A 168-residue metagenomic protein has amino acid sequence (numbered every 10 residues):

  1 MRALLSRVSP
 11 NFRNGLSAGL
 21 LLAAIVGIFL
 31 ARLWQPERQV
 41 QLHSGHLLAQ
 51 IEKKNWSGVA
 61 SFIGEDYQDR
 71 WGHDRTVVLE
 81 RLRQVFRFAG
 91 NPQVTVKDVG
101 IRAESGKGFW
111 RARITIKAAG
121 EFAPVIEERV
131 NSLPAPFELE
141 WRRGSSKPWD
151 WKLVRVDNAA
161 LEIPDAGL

Functional and structural regions predicted by a protein language model:
R2-F62, V77-E80: Short, low-complexity N-terminal intrinsically disordered segments enriched in polar/charged residues
L30, W34, D69-G72, E128: Charge-dense, low-complexity intrinsically disordered segments
V40, A89-N91, L153-N158: A broad structural signal for short, well-ordered beta-strand segments within beta-sheet-rich domains
H43, T95, L133-A135: Residues that act as N-cap/strand-start positions at coil-to-secondary-structure junctions
S44, V96-D98, P148-L153: Hydrophobic residues on conserved beta-strands that form the core of alpha/beta folds
W56, G90-N91, S146: Generic structural signal for secondary-structure transition and capping sites
A60-G120: Short solvent-exposed beta->alpha transition segments
A103-L168: Exposed beta-sheet edge and beta->alpha loop/turn motif
